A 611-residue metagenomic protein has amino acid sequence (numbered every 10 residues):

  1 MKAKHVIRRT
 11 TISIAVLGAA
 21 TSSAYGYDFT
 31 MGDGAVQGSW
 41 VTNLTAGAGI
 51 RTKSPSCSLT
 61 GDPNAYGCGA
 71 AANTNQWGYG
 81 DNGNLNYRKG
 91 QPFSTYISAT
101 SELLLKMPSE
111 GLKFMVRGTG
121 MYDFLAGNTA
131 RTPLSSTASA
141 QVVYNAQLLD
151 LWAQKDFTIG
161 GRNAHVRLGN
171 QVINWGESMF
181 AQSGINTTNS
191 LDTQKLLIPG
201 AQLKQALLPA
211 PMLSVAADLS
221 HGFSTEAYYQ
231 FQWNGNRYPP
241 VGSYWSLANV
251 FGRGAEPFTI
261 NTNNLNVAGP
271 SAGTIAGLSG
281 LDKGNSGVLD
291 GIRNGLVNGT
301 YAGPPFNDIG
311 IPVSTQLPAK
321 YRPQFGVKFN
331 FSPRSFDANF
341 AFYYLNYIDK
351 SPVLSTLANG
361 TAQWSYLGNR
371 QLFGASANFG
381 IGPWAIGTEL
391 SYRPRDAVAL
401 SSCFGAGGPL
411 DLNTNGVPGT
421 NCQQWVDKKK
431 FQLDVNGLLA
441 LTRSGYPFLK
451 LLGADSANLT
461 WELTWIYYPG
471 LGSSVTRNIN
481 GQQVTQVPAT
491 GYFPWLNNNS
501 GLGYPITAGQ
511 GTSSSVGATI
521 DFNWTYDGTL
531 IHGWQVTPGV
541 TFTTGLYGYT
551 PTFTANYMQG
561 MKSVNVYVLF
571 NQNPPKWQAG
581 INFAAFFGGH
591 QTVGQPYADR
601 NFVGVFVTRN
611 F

Functional and structural regions predicted by a protein language model:
Y25-W40, K53-P55, L104-F114, Q154-V166 (+7 more regions): Short loop/turn motifs that connect adjacent beta-strands in outer-membrane beta-barrel proteins
M31-Y79, F114-G118, P538: Transmembrane beta-strand segments of Gram-negative outer membrane beta-barrel proteins
W40-T42, V116, V166-L168, V215 (+9 more regions): Membrane-embedded beta-strand positions of outer-membrane beta-barrel proteins
A46-T52, G120-F124, N170-N174, Y229-G235 (+11 more regions): Transmembrane beta-strands of outer-membrane beta-barrel pores
K53-L59, A126-P133, S178-I185, Y238-Y244 (+5 more regions): Outer-membrane beta-barrel translocator domains and adjoining extracellular loop/strand segments of Gram-negative
E110-A255, Y547-G548, Y557-K562, A584-G588: Outer membrane beta-barrel
L203-L441, W465-Y467, A508, G545-L546: Signature for the C-terminal beta-barrel architecture of outer-membrane proteins
A598-F611: Outer-membrane beta-barrel "beta-signal"
